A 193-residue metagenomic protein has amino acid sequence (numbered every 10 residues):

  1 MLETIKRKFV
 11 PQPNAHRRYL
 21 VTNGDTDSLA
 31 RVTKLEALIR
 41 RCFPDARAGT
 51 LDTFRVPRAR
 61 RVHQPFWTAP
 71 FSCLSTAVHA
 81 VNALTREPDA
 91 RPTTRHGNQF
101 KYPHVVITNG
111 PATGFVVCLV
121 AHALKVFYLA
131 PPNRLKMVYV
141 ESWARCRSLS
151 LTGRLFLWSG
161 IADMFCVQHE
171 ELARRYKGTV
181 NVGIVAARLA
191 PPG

Functional and structural regions predicted by a protein language model:
M1-C42: N-terminal subdomain of nucleotide-sugar transferases
L2-K8, G24-D27, A46-T50, F54-L189: Active-site and donor-binding regions of nucleotide-sugar-utilizing enzymes
P191-G193: A conserved mid-domain beta-alpha-beta active-site/ligand-binding segment of alpha/beta enzyme cores
